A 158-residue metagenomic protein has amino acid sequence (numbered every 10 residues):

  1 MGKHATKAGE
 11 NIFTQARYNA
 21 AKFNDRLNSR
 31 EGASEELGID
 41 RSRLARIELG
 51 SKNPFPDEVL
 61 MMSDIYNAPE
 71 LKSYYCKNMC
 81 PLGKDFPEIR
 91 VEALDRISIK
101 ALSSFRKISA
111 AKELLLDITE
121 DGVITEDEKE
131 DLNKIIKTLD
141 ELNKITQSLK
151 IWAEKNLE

Functional and structural regions predicted by a protein language model:
M1-R26: A short, Lys/Arg-rich alpha-helix, primarily the initiator
K3, Y75-R106, N156: Short, charged recognition helix plus adjacent turn of helix-turn-helix-like nucleic-acid-binding domains
R17, S34, S63: The alpha-helix within a helix-turn-helix
Y18, L49-S51: Residue-level detection of the helix-turn-helix DNA-binding "recognition helix"
F23-R46: Short alpha-helical DNA-recognition segment
D57-S73: DNA major-groove recognition helix of helix-turn-helix/homeodomain DNA-binding modules
L60, I99-S109, N133-Q147: Generic structural signal for well-ordered, non-transmembrane alpha-helical segments in soluble/cytosolic regions
R90-L94, S109-D131: Acidic, glycine-anchored loop motifs typical of Ca2+
